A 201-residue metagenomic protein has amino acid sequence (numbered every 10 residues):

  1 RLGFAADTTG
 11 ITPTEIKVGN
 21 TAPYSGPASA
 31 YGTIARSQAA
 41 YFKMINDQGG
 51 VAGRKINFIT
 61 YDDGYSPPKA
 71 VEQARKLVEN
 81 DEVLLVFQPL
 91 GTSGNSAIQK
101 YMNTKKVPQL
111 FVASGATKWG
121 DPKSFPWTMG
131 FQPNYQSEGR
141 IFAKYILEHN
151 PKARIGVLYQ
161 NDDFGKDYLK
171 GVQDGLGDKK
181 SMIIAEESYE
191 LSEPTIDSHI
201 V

Functional and structural regions predicted by a protein language model:
R1-A5: Sec/Tat signal peptide C-region and signal peptidase I cleavage site
A6-D7, E15, A30-R36, D47-W119 (+2 more regions): Beta-alpha junction/loop-to-helix N-cap segments that form part of ligand/metal-binding clefts
T14-I34, L90, R154-L158: Short beta-strand segments enriched in small/hydrophobic residues
K17-G19, N57-I59, G156, I184-A185: A structural signal for isolated positions on well-ordered beta-strands in alpha/beta enzyme cores
A22, T60-D63, Y159-Q160: Short glycine-centered, acidic/aromatic-flanked micro-motifs in structured strand/loop junctions that mark active-site
Q38-N46, L169-Q173: Short, well-ordered amphipathic alpha-helices
A39, P68-E79, S96, R140-E148 (+2 more regions): Amphipathic, non-transmembrane alpha-helical secondary structure
E82-E187: Extracytoplasmic ligand/sensor domains, especially the bilobed periplasmic-binding protein
